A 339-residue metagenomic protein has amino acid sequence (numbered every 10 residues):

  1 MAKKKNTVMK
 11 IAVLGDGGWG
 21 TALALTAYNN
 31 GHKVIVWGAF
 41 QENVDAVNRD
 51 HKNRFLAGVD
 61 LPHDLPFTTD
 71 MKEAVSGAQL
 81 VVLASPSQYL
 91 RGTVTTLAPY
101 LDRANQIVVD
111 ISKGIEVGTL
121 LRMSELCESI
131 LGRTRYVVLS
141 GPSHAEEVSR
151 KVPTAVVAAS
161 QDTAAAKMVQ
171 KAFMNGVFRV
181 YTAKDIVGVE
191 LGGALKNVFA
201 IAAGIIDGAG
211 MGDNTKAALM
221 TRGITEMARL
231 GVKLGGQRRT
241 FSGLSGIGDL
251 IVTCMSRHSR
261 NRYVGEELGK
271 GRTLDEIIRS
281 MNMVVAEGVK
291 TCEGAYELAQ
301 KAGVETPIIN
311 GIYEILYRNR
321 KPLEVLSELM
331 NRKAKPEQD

Functional and structural regions predicted by a protein language model:
A2-D60, P66-F67, T96: NAD(P)+-binding Rossmann beta1-loop-alpha1 motif at the extreme N-terminus of oxidoreductases
L14, A22, E42, S85-Q88 (+16 more regions): Conserved active-site and cofactor/substrate-binding residues in soluble primary-metabolism enzymes
L61, T68-P153, V169: Rossmann-like NAD(P)(H) cofactor-binding subdomain of soluble oxidoreductases
Y89, Y100, L126, I130-T134 (+1 more regions): Internal alpha-helical scaffold of NAD(P)-dependent oxidoreductase catalytic cores
D110, R135-S140, V180-K184, S242 (+1 more regions): General beta-strand structural signal in soluble alpha/beta enzymes
A203-G204, V232-S242, G246-D339: NAD(P)-dependent Rossmann-like dehydrogenase/reductase catalytic/cofactor-binding core
